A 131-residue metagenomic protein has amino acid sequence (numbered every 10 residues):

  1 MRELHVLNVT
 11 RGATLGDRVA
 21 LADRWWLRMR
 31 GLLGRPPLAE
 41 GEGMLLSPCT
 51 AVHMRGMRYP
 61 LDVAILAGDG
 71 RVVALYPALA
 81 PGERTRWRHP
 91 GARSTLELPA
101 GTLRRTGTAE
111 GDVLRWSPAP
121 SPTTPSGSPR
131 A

Functional and structural regions predicted by a protein language model:
M1-A131: Compact, glycine-rich, soluble single-domain proteins
